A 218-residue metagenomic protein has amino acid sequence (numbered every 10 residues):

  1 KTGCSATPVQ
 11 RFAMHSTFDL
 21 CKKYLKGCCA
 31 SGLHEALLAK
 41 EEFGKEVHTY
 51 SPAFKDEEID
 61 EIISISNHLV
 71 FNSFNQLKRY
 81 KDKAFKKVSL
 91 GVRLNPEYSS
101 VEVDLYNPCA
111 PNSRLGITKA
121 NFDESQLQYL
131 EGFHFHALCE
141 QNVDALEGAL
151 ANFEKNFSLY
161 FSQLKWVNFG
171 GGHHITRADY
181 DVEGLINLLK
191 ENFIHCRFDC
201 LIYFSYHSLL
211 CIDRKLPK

Functional and structural regions predicted by a protein language model:
K1-A6, S208, I212: Acidic, proline/serine/threonine- and glycine-rich low-complexity intrinsically disordered segments
G3-W166, L188: Active-site-proximal beta-alpha core segment in soluble small-molecule metabolic enzymes
L38, C139-K218: C-terminal active-site-proximal or functional interface alpha/beta core segments in diverse enzymes
